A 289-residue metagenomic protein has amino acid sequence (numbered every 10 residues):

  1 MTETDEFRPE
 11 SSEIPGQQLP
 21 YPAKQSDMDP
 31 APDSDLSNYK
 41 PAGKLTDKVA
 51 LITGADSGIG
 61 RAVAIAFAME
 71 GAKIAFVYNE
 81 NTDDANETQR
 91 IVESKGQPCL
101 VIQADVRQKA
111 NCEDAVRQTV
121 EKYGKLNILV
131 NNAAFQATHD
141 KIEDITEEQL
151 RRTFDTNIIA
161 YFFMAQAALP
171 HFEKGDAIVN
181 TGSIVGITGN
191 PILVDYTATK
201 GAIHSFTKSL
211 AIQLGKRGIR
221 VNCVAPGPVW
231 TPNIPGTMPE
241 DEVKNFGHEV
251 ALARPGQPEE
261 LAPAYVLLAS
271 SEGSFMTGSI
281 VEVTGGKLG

Functional and structural regions predicted by a protein language model:
T2-S34, C223, N245-M276, V283-G285: C-terminal helical subdomain
E13, Q108, E113, R117 (+5 more regions): Conserved mid-core segment of classical short-chain dehydrogenase/reductases
A72-E87: Conserved glycine-rich Rossmann-like NAD(P)H-binding loop of the short-chain dehydrogenase/reductase
E143-F162, V179, I203, L252: Catalytic Tyr-X3-Lys loop
A165, T199, T207: Active-site helix of classical SDR
P170, I212-K216, S274: Alpha-helical segment proximal to the catalytic Tyr-Lys
S183: Residue(s) in the substrate-gating loop at a strand-loop-helix junction that position the organic substrate next
I192-L193, K216, P228-V250, P255 (+1 more regions): A glycine/serine/threonine-rich, flexible loop-to-helix segment that serves as the NAD(P) cofactor-binding "lid"
